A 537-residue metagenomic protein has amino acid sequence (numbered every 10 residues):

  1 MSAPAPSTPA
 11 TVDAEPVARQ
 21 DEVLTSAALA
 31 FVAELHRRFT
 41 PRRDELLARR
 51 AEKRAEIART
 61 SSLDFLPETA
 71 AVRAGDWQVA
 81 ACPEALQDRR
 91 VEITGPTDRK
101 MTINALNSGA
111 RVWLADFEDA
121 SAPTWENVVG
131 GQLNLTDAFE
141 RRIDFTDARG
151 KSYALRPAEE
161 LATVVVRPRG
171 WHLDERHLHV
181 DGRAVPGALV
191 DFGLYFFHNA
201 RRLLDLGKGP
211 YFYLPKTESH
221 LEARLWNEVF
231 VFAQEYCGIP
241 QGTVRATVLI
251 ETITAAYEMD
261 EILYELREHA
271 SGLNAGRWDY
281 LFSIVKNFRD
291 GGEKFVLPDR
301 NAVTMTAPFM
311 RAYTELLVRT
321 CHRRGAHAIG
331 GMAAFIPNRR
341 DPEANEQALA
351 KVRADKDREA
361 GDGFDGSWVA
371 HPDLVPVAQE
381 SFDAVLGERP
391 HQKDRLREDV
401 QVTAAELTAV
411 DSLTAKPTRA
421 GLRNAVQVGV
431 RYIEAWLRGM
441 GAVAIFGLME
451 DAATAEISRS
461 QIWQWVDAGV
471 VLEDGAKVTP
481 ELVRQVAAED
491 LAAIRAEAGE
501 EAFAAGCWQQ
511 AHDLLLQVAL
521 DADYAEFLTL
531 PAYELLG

Functional and structural regions predicted by a protein language model:
S2-G537: Expand to "…catalyze enediolate/carbanion chemistry for C-C bond making/breaking, isomerization, decarboxylation
